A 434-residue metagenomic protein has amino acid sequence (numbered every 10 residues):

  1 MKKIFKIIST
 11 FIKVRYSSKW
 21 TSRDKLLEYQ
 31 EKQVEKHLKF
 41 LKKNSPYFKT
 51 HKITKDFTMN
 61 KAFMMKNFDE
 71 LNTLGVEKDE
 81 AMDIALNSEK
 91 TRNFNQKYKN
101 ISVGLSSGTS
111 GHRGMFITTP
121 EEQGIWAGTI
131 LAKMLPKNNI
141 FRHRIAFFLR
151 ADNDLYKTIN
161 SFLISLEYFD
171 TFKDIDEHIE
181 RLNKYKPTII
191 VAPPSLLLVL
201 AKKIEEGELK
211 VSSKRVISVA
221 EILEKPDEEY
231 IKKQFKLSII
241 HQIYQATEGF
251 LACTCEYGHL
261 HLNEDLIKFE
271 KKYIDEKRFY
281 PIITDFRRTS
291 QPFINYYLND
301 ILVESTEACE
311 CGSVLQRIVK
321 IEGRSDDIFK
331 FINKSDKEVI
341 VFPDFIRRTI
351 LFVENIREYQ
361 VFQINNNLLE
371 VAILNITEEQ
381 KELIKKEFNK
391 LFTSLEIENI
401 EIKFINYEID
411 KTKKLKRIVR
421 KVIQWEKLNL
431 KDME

Functional and structural regions predicted by a protein language model:
M1-L105, G111-I125, L131-P136, A151 (+2 more regions): Nucleotide 5′-phosphate-binding alpha/beta core
E35-L38, K186-I189, S213-V216, D336-E338: Short active-site oxyanion
L41, I145, I190, I231 (+4 more regions): Residue-level signal for inorganic ion chemistry
E122-G124, G128, R144-L196: AMP-binding/adenylate-forming
I140-R144, L368: Residues that mark the start of a beta-strand
K173, P187-E228, H241-G249: Adenylate-forming
I190, Y296-E396: AMP-binding/adenylate-forming catalytic core of the ANL superfamily
L223, D227-C309: Conserved AMP-binding/adenylate-forming
